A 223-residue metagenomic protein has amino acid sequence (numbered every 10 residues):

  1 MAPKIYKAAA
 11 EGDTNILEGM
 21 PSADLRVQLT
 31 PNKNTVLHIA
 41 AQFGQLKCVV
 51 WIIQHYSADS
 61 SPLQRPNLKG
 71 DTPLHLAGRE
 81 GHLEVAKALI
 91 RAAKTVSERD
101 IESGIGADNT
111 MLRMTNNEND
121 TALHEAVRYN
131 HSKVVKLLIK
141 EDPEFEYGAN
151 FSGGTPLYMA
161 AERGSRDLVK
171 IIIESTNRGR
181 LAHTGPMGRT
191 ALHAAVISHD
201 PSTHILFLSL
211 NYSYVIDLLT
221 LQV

Functional and structural regions predicted by a protein language model:
M1-C48: N-terminal segments that cap or nucleate solenoid repeat domains
I16, C48, E84-V85, K133-V134 (+2 more regions): Conserved ankyrin/ankyrin-like repeat signature
G19-L25, W51-S61, A88-T110, L137-F145 (+2 more regions): Ankyrin repeat domain, specifically the short helix-to-loop turn at the C-terminus of the second helix of each repeat
V27, Q64, R113, E146-Y147 (+2 more regions): Ankyrin-repeat junction/capping positions
T155, I171-T176, H183-V223: Core solenoid repeat modules with strong leucine/isoleucine-rich periodicity, prominently canonical LRR arrays but also
